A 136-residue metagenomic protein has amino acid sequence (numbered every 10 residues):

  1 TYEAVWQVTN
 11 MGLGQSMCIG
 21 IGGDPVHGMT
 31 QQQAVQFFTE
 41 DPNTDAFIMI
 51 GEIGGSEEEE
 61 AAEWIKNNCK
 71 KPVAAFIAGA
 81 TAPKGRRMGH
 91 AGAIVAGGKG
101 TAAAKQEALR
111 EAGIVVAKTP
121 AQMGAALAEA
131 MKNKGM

Functional and structural regions predicted by a protein language model:
T1-M136: Catalytic-core regions of core metabolic enzymes, especially those transforming organic acids/acyl-group intermediates
